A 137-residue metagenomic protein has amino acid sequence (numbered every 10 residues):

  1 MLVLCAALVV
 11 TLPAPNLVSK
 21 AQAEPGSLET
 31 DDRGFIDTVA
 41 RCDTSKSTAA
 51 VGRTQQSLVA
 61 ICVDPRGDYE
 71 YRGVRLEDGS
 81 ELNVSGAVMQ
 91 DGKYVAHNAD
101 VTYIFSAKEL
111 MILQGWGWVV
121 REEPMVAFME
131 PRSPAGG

Functional and structural regions predicted by a protein language model:
M1-C5: N-terminal export and membrane-targeting signals
L8-K20: C-terminal segment of classical bacterial N-terminal signal peptides
A21-G137: Extracellular/luminal recognition modules and glycoprotein regions
